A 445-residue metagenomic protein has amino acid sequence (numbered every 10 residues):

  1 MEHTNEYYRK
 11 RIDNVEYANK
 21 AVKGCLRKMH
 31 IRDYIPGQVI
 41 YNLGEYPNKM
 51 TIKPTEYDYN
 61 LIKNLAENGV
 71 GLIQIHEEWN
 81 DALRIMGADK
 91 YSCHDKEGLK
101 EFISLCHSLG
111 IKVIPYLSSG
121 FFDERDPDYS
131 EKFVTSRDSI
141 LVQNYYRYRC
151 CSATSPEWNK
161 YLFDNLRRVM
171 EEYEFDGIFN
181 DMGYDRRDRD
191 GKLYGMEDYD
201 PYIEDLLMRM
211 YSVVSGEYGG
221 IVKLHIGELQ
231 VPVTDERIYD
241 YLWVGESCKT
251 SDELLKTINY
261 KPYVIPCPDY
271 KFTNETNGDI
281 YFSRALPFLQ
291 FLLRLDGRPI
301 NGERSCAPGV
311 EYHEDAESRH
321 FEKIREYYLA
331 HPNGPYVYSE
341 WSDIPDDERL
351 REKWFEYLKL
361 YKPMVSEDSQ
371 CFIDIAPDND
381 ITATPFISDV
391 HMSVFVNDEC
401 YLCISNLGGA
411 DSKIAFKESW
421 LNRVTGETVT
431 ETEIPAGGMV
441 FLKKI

Functional and structural regions predicted by a protein language model:
M1-I114, G120, R349-E356, P363-T384 (+2 more regions): Conserved structural scaffold segments of CAZyme catalytic domains across common CAZy folds
R32, I40-L43, P47-T55, H94-S104 (+3 more regions): Active-site-adjacent "subsite" loops/lids of carbohydrate-active enzymes
Q38-Y41, I73-I75, V113-L117, I178-N180 (+3 more regions): Hydrophobic faces of well-ordered beta-strands that scaffold small-molecule active sites in alpha/beta enzyme cores
L65, C106, V169-M170, A285: Generic structural signal for hydrophobic
A66-V70, E172-E174, D181, Y281: Short loop/turn motifs at secondary-structure junctions
C150-I238, K249-S251, L255: Active-site neighborhood of glycoside hydrolase catalytic domains
E204-T425, I434: Active-site-proximal substrate-binding groove within the catalytic cores of carbohydrate-active enzymes
T430-I445: C-terminal beta-strand-rich structural cap/linker in extracellular carbohydrate-active enzymes
